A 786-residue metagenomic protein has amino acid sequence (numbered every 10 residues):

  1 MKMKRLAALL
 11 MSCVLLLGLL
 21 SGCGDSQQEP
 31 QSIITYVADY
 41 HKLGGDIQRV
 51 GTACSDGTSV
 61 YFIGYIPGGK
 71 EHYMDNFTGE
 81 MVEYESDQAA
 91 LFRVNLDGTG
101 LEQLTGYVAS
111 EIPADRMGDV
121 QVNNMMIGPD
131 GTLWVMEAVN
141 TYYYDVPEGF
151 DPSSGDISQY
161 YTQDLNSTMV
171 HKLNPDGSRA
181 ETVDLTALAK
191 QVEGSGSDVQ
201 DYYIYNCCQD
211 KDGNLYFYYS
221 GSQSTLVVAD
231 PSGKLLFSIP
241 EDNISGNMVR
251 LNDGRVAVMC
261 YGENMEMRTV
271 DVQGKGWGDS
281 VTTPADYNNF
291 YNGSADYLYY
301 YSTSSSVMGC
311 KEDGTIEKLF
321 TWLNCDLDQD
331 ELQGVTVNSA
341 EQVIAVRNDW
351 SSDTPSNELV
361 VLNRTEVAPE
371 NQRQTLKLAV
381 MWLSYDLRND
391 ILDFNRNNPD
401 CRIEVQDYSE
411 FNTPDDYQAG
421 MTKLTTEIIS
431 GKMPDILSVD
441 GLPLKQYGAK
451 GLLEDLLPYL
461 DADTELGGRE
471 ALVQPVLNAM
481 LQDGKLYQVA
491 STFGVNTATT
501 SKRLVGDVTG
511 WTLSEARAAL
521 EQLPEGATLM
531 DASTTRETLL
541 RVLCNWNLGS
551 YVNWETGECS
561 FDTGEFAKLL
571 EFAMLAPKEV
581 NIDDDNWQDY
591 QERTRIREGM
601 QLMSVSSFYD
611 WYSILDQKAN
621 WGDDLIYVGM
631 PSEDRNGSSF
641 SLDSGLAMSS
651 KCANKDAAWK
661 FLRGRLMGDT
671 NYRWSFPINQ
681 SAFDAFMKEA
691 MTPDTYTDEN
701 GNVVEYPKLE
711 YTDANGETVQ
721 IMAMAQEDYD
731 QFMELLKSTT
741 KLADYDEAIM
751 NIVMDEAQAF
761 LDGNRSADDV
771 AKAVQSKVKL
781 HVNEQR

Functional and structural regions predicted by a protein language model:
G24-S55, V60-E83, F92-G98, M125 (+8 more regions): Conserved N-terminal structural module of periplasmic/extracytoplasmic solute-binding proteins
E111, L442-T497, E515, D624-M630: Hinge/lid segment of periplasmic solute-binding proteins
R402-A471, R595-L602, Q617-A619: Extracytoplasmic "Venus flytrap"/periplasmic binding protein-like
L457-A471, G549-E571, G629-G637, G763: Short, solvent-exposed loop/beta-turn-alpha elements that line the ligand-binding surface or hinge of extracytoplasmic
Y487-N496, E515-M574, R597-M603: Extracytoplasmic/periplasmic solute-binding protein
T556-D589, L615-D616, D623-M630: Glycine-centered hinge/linker elements that transmit conformational signals in sensory and ligand-binding systems
Q617-D694, K737: Extracytoplasmic/periplasmic substrate-recognition and gating elements
F640, G701-V778: C-terminal capping/gating helix-and-loop segments adjacent to ligand/active sites or protein-protein/ligand interfaces
